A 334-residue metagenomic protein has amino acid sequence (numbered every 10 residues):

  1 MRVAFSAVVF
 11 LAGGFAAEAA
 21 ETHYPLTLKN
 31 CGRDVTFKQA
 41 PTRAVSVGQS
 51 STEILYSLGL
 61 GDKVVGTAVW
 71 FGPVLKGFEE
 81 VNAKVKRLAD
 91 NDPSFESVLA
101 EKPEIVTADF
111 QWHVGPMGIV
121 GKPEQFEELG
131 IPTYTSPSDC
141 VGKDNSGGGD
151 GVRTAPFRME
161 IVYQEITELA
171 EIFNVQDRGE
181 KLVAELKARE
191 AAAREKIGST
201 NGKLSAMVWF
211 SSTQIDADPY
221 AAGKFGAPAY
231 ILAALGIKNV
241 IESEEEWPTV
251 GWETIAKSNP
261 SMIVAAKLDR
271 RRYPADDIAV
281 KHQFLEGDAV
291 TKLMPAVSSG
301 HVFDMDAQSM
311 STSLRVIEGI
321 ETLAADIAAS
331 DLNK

Functional and structural regions predicted by a protein language model:
R2-G14: Bacterial N-terminal signal peptides
A17-E53, A155, E171-W209, I327-K334: Bacterial Sec-exported substrate-binding components of ABC uptake systems
L28-G32, K86-E96, D139, E244-G251: Short helix-initiation/N-cap motifs at beta->coil->alpha
R43-P116: A short, structured surface patch at a secondary-structure boundary
S50-E53, W70-P73, I105-V106, Q111-P116 (+6 more regions): Solvent-exposed loop/turn segments at secondary-structure junctions within structured extracellular/periplasmic domains
G72-V74, D218-W247: Alpha-helical, coiled-coil/dimerization segments enriched in small aliphatic residues
P73, H113-G121, I131-E168, N201-A227: Extracytoplasmic ligand-binding site segments that recognize negatively charged/polar headgroups
P156-E165, V264-K334: Structured C-terminal subdomain patch of bacterial secreted/periplasmic proteins
